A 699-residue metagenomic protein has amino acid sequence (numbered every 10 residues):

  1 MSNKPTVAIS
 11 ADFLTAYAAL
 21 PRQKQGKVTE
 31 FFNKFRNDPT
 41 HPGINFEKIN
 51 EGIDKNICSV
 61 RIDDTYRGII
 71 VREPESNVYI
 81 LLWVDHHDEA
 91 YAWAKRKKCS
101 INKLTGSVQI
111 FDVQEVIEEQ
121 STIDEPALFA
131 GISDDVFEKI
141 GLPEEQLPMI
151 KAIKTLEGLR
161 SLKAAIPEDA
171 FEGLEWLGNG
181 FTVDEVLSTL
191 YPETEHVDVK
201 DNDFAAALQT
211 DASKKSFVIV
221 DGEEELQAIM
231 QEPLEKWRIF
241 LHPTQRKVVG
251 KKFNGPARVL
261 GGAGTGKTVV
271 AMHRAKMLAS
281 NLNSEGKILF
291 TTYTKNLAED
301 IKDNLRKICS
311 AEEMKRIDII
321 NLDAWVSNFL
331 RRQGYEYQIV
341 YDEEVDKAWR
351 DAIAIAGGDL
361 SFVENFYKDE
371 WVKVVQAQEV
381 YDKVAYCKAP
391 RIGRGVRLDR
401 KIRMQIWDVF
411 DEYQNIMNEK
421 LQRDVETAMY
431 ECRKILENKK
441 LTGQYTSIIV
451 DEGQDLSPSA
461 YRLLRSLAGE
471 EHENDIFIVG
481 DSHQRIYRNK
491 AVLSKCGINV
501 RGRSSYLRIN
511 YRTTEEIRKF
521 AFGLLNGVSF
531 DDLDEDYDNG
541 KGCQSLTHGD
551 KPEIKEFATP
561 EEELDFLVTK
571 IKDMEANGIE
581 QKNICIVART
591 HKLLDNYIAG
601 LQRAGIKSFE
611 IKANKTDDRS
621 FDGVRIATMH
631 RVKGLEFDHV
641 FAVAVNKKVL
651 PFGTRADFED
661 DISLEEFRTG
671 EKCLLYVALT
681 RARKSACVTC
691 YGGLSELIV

Functional and structural regions predicted by a protein language model:
M1-R67, E73-T210, M230-Q231, E235 (+1 more regions): Basic, Lys/Arg-enriched alpha-helical interface segments
A16-A19, E235-F240, A352-D359: Short amphipathic alpha-helical boundary/capping segments
A90-R96, E364, E636, V649-T654: Active-site-adjacent loop/helix micro-motif of nuclease/hydrolase catalytic cores
I110-G158, I166, T294, N646-V699: Accessory/regulatory regions of helicases
T122-L174, G334-I402: ATP-hydrolysis module of ASCE/P-loop NTPase motor domains, specifically the Walker B Asp-Glu catalytic pair
F204-P243, L260, F362-T446: Accessory N-terminal region flanking or inserted into the helicase ATPase core in nucleic-acid motor proteins
R238, H242-K287, Y293-Y337, R397 (+10 more regions): Conserved helicase motor core of SF1/SF2 NTP-dependent helicases
